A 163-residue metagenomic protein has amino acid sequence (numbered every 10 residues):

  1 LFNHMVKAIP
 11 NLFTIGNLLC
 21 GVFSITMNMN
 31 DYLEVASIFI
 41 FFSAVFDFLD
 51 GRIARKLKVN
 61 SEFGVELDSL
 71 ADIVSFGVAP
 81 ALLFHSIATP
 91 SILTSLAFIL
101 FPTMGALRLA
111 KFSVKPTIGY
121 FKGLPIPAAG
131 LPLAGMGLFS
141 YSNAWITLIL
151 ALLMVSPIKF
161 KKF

Functional and structural regions predicted by a protein language model:
L1, K122-F163: C-terminal membrane-associated helical module and adjoining short loops/tails
L1-F48, S156-F163: Topogenic membrane-insertion module of multi-pass membrane proteins
F2, L49-S61, K122-I126: Cytosolic, membrane-interface loops and tails of multi-pass inner-membrane proteins
M5, P10-I15, K56-V114: Multi-pass membrane catalytic core of lipid/isoprenoid biosynthesis enzymes
F13-G16, A36-S43, A97-L100, M104 (+3 more regions): Hydrophobic alpha-helical transmembrane segments of polytopic
L19, V45-I53, L70, V74: Active-site His/Glu-centered metal-binding helix of metallohydrolases
F23-F39, V74-I99, A134-W145: Helix-coil boundary and interhelical linker segments in multi-pass alpha-helical membrane proteins
V45-L49, P102-L109, I149-K159: Alpha-helical transmembrane segments and their membrane-interface exit regions
